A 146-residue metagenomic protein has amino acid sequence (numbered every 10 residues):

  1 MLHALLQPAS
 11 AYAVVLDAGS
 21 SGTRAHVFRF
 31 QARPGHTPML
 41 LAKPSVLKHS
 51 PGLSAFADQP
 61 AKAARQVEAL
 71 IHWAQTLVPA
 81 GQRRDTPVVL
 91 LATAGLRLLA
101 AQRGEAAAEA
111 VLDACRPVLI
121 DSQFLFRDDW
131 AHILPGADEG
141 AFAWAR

Functional and structural regions predicted by a protein language model:
M1-S20, H26-R146: Nucleotide/phosphate-binding catalytic cleft detector across ATP-hydrolyzing and phosphate-transferring enzymes
